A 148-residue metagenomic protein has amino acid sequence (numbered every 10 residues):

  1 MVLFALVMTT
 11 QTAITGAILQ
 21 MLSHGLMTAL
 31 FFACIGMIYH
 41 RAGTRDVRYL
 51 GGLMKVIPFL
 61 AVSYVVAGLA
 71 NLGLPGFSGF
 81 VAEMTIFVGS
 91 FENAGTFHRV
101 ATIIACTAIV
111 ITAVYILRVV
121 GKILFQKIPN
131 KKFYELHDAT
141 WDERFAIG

Functional and structural regions predicted by a protein language model:
M1-I123: Hydrophobic transmembrane alpha-helices and their helix-loop junctions in integral membrane proteins
I57-F59, I116-G148: Cytoplasmic/organellar membrane-interface segments at the starts of transmembrane helices in multi-pass inner-membrane
